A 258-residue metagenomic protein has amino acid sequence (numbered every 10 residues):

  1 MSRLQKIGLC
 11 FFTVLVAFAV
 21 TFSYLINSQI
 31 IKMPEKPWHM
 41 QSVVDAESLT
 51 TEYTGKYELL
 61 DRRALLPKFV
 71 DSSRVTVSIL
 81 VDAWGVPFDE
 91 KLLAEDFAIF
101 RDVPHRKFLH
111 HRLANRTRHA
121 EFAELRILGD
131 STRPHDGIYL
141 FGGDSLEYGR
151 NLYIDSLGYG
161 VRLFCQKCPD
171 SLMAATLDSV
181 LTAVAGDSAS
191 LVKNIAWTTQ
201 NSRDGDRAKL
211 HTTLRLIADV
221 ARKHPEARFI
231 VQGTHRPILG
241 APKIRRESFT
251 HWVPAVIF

Functional and structural regions predicted by a protein language model:
M1-I7: Short, Lys/Arg-rich N-terminal segment immediately upstream of the first membrane anchor
L9-Y24: Hydrophobic membrane-insertion alpha-helices, especially the h-region of bacterial N-terminal signal peptides
S23-I26, E247: Alpha-helix termini
I26-V44: Alpha-helical transmembrane signal-anchor/signal-peptide segments
W38-Y57: GH16 jelly-roll
E52-F258: Solvent-exposed soluble domains appended to multi-pass membrane proteins
